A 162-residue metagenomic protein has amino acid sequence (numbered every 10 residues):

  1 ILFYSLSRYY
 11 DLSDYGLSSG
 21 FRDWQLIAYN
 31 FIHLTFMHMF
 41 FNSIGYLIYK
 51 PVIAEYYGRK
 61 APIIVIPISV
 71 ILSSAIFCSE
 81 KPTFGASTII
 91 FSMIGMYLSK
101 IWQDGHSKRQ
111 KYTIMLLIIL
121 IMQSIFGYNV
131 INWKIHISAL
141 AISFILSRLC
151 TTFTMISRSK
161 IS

Functional and structural regions predicted by a protein language model:
I1-S162: A detector for small-residue-rich transmembrane helices and their helix-helix packing motifs
